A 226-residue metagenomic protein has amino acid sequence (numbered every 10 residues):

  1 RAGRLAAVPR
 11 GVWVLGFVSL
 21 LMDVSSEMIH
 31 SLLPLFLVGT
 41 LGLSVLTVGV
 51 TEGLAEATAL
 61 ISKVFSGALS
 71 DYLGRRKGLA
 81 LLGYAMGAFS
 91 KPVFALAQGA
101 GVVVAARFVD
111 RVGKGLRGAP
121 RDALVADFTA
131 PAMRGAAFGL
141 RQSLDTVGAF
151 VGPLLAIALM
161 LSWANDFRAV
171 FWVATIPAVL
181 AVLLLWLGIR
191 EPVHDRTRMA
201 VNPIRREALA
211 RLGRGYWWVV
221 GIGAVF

Functional and structural regions predicted by a protein language model:
R1-R10, E191-G221: Juxtamembrane intracellular "pre-TM" segments in multi-pass secondary transporters
G3-A59, Y216-F226: Helix-loop boundary and gating motifs at the non-cytosolic
L35-T40, V151-F171: Transmembrane alpha-helix termini and helix-breaking/packing motifs in multi-pass membrane transporters
S62-R75, M160: Helix-to-loop junctions at the C-terminal end of transmembrane segments in multipass secondary transporters
G78-V93, T175: Structural signature of the two symmetry-related core transmembrane helices
V93-A106: Helix-loop junctions at membrane interfaces in 12-TM secondary transporters
A106-V147: Cytoplasmic helix-loop-helix junction between adjacent transmembrane helices in 12-TM secondary transporters
T175-T197: C-terminal membrane-cytosol helix-exit motif in multi-pass small-molecule transporters
